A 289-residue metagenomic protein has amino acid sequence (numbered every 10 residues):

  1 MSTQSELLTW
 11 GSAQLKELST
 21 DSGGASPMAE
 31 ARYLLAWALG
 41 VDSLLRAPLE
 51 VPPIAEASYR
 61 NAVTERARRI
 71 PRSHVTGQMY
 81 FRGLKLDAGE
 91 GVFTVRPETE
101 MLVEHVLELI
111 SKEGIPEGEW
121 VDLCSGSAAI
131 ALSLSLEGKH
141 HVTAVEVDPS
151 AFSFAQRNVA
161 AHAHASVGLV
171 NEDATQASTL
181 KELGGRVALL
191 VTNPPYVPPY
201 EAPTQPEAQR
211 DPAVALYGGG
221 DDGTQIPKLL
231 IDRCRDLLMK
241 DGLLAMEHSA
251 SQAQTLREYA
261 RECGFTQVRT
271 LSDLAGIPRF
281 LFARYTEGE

Functional and structural regions predicted by a protein language model:
M1-L44: Non-catalytic accessory regions of SAM-dependent methyltransferases
L15, I110, V159, C234 (+1 more regions): Conserved hydrophobic residues forming the short capping helix/wall of the S-adenosyl-L-methionine
Y33-E108: Conserved AdoMet
L34, R69, T99, I130 (+5 more regions): Residue-level signal for inorganic ion chemistry
D87, G168-V170, R269-L271: General small-molecule cofactor/ligand-binding pocket signal
M101-P203, L229: Conserved SAM/SAH cofactor-binding pocket of Class I
P195-I226: Mobile active-site "lid"/loop adjacent to the S-adenosyl-L-methionine
G223-Y285: Conserved Class I SAM-dependent methyltransferase catalytic core
